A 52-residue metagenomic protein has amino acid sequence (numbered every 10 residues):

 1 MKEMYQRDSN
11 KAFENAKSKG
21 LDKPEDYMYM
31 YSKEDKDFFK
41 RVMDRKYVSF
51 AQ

Functional and structural regions predicted by a protein language model:
M1-F13: Compositionally biased, intrinsically disordered low-complexity regions enriched for acidic
K11-Q52: Acidic, low-complexity, intrinsically disordered interaction modules
